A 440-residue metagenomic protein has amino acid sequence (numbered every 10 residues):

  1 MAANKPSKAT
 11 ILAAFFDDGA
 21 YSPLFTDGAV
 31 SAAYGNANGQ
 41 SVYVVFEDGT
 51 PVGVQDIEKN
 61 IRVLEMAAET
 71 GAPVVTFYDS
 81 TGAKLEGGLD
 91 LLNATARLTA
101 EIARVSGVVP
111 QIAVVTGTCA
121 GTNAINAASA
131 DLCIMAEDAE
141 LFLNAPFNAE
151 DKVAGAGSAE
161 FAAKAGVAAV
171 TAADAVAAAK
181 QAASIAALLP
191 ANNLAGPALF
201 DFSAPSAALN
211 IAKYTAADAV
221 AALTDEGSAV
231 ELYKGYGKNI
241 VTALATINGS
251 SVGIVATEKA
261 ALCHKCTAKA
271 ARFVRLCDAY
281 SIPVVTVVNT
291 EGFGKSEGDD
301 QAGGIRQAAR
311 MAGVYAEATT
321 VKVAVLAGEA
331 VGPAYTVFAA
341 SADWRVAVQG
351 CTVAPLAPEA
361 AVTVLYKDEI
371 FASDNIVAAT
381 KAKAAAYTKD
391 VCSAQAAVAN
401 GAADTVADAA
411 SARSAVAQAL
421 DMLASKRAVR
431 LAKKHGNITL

Functional and structural regions predicted by a protein language model:
M1-L440: Ligand-binding clefts of soluble mixed alpha/beta catalytic domains
